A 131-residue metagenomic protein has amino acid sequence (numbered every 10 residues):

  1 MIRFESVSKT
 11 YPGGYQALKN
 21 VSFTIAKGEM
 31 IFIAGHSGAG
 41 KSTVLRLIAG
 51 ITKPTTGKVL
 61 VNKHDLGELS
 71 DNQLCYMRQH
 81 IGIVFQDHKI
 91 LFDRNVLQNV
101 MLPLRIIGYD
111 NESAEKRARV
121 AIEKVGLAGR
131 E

Functional and structural regions predicted by a protein language model:
F32, C75-K89, R94: ABC nucleotide-binding domain signature
A34-H36: The feature captures the beta-strand-to-loop junction immediately N-terminal to the Walker
A49: Helix-to-loop junction immediately C-terminal to a conserved catalytic motif
K58-L60, H64: ATP-binding/catalytic-site motifs of ATP-hydrolyzing domains
H64-D65, M101, R105, E112-R130: Conserved ABC ATPase "signature" region
L66-G82, G108-N111: ABC ATPase NBD coupling module
D93-M101: Short coil-to-helix segment of the ABC ATPase nucleotide-binding domain corresponding to the Q-loop/switch region
